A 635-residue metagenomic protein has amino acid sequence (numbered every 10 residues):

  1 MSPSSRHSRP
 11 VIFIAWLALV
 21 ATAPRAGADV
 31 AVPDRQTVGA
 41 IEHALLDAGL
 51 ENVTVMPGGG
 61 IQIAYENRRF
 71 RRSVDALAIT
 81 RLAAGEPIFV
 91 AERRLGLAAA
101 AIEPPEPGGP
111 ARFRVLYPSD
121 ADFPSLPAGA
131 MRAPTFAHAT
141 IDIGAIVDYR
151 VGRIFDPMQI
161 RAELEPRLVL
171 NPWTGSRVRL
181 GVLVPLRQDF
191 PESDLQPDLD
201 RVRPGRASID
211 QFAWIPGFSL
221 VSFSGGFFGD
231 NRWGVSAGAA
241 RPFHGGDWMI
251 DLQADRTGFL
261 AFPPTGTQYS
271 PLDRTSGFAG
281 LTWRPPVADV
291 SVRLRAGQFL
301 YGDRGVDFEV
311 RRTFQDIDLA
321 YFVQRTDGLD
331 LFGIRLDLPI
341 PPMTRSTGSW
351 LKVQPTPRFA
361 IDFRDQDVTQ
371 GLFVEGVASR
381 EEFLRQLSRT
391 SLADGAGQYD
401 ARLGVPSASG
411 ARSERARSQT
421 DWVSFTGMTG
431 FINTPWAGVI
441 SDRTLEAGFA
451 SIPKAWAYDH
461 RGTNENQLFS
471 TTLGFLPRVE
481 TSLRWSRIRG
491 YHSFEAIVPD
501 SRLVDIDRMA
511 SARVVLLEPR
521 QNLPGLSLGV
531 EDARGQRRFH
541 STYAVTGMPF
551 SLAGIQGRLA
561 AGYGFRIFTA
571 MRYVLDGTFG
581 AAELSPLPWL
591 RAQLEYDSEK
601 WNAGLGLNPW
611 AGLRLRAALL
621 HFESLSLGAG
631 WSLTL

Functional and structural regions predicted by a protein language model:
V11-T22: Bacterial N-terminal signal peptides
D29-G58: N-proximal, solvent-exposed amphipathic alpha-helical segments enriched in charged/polar residues
V32-V38, T80-M131, T135, I141-G144 (+10 more regions): Flexible, glycine-rich linker and terminal segments associated with outer-membrane beta-barrel/transport systems
M56-R72, F89-R94: Short glycine/threonine-rich beta-strand-turn micro-motifs
R71-S73, L77-L82, G129, F136-G205 (+8 more regions): Transmembrane beta-barrel domains of Gram-negative outer membranes and organellar outer membranes
P127-R132, L168-T174, D210-G217, A240-G245 (+9 more regions): Outer-membrane beta-barrel proteins
V147, A162-P166, G205-I209, W233-A237 (+14 more regions): Hydrophobic, lipid-facing positions within transmembrane beta-strands of outer-membrane proteins
I160, V178-R179, F212-F218, G226 (+2 more regions): Detector for outer-membrane/organellar transmembrane beta-barrel domains, recognizing the amphipathic beta-strand
